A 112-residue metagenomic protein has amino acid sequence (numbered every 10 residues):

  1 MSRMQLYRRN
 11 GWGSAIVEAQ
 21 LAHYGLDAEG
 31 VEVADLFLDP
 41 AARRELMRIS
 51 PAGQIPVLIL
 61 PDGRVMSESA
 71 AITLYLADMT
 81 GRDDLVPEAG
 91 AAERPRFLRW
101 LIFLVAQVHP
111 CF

Functional and structural regions predicted by a protein language model:
M1-F112: GST-like domain detector, emphasizing the conserved glutathione-binding G-site in the N-terminal thioredoxin-like
